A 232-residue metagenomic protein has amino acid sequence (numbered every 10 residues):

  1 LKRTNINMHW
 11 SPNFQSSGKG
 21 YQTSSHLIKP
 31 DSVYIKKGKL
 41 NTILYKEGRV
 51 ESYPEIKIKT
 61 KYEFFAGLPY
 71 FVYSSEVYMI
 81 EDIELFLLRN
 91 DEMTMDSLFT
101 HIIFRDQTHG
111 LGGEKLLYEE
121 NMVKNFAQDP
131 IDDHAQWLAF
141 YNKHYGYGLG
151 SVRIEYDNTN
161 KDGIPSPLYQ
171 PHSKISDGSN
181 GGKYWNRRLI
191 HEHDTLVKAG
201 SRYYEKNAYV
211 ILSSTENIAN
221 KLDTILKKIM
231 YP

Functional and structural regions predicted by a protein language model:
L1, S32-I35, L44, Y70-F71 (+7 more regions): Generic preference for hydrophobic/aromatic residues in regular secondary structure cores
L1-L88, L98-F99: Extended, loop-rich substrate-binding clefts of extracytoplasmic carbohydrate-active enzymes
W10, Y21, Y34, Y45 (+14 more regions): Sequence-level detector for tyrosine residue identity
F14-S16, Y34, L44, D106-H109 (+3 more regions): Compositionally biased, low-complexity repeat tracts
H26-I28, L40-Y45, I56, K61 (+5 more regions): Mature N-terminal, pre-catalytic/accessory segment of carbohydrate-active enzymes
I80-K161: Polysaccharide-binding surfaces and accessory modules of carbohydrate-active proteins
A127-P232: Beta-strand-rich recognition/accessory modules
